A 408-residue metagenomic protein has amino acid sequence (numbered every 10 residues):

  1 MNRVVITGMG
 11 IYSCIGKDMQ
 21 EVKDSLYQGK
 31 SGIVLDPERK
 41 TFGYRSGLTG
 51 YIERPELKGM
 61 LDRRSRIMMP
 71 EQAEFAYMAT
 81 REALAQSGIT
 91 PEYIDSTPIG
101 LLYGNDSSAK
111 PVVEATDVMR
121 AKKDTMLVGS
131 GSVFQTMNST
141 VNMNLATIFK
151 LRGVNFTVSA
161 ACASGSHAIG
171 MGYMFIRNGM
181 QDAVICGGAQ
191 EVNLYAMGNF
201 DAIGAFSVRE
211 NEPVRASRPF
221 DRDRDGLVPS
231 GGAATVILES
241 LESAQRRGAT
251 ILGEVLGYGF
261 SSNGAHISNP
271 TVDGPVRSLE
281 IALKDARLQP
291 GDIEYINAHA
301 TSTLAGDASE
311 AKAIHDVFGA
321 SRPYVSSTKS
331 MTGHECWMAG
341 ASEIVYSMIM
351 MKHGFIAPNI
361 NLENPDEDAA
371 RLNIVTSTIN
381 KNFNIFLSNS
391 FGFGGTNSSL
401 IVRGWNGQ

Functional and structural regions predicted by a protein language model:
M1-S65, S87, E242-E254, V345-N359 (+1 more regions): ACP-dependent fatty acid/polyketide chain-elongation machinery
N2-T7, K30-L35, N211-A286, Y295 (+1 more regions): Condensing-enzyme catalytic core mediating Claisen C-C bond formation in acyl metabolism
I6, Y27-A160, A189-M197, P290-A305: Conserved beta-ketoacyl condensing-enzyme motif
G8, L26, T80, L101 (+10 more regions): Conserved small-residue
Q20-Y27, K110-T125, F175-N178, G198-E210 (+3 more regions): A glycine- and small-aliphatic-rich helix-loop capping segment at beta-alpha/alpha-beta transitions that lines
A76-I89, N138-V141, A146-F149, N155-A189 (+3 more regions): Active-site-proximal alpha-helical scaffold in enzymes
K122-G129, G170, M174, E191-R246 (+1 more regions): Glycine-/small-residue-rich "gating" segment that lines the acyl/pantetheine channel and substrate pocket
M180-D225, Y258-P270, A300-D307, S321-L372: Acyl-CoA/ACP chain-elongation machinery
